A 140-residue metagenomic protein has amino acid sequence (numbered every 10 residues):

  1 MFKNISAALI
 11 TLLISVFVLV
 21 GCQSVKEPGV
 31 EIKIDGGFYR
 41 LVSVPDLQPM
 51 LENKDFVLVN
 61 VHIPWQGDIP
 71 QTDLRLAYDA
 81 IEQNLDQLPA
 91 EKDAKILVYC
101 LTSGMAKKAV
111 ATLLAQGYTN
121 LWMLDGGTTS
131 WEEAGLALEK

Functional and structural regions predicted by a protein language model:
F2-A8, F17-V57, I63-K95, L101-K140: Rhodanese-like catalytic fold shared by cysteine-dependent sulfurtransferases and DSP/PTP-type phosphatases
L13: Iron-sulfur (Fe-S) cluster-binding modules
